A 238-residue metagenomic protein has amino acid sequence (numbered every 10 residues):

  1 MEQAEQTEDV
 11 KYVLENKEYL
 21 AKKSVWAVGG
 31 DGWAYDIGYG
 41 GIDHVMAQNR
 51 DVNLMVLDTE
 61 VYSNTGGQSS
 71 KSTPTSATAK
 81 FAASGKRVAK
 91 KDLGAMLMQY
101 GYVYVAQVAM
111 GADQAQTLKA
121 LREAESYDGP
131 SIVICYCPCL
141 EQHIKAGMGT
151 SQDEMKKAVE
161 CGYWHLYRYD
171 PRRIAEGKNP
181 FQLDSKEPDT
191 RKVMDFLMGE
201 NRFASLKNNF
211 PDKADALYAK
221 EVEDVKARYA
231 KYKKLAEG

Functional and structural regions predicted by a protein language model:
M1-K23, V28, T150-G238: Conserved acidic/glycine
A21-W26, D36-D51, L57, V61-E187: Glycine-rich ThDP/TPP pyrophosphate-binding loop and its adjacent helix/strand module within ThDP-dependent enzymes
G30-G32: Active-site metal-binding loops of divalent metal-dependent hydrolases
